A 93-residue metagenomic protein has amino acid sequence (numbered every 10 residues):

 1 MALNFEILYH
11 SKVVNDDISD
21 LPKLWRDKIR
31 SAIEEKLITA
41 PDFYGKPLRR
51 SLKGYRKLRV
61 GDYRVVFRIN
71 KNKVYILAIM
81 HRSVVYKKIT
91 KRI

Functional and structural regions predicted by a protein language model:
M1-S31: Arg/Lys-rich, positively charged N-terminal/basic patches that mediate binding to nucleic acids
N4-L8, D27, R68-I93: Enriched for short, Lys/Arg-rich terminal
N15, T39, V84: Active-site micro-motifs of SAM-dependent methyltransferase domains
L24, K53, V84: Short alpha-helical
E34-R59, K87: A short, surface-exposed loop/turn module that caps and links secondary-structure elements
V60-G61, N70: Structural motif
